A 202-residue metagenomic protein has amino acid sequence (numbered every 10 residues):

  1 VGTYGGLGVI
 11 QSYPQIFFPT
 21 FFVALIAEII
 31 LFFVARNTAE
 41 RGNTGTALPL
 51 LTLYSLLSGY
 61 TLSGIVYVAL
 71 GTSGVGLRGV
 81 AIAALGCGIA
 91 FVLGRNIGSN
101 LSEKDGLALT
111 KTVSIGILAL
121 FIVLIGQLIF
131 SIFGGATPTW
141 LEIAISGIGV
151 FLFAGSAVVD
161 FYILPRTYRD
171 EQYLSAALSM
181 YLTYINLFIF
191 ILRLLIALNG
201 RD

Functional and structural regions predicted by a protein language model:
V1-D202: A hydrophobic alpha-helical transmembrane-helix feature that marks the membrane cores and membrane-interface segments
